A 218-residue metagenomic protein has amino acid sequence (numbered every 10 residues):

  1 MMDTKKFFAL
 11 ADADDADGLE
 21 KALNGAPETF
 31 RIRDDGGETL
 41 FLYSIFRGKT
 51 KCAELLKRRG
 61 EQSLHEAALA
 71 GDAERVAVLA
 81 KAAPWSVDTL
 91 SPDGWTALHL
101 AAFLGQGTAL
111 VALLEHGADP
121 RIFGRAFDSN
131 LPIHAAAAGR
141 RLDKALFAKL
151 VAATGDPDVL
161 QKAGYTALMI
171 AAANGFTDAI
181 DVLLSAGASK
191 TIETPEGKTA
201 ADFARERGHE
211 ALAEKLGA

Functional and structural regions predicted by a protein language model:
M2-D35, G71-L90: N-terminal segments that cap or nucleate solenoid repeat domains
M2-F7, I32-T39, G60-E66, L90-T96 (+3 more regions): Ankyrin-repeat boundary/"N-cap" motif
A9-D14, Y43-K49, E66-D72, L100-Q106 (+3 more regions): Ankyrin repeat A-helix N-terminal signature
G18, K51-C52, R75, T108-A109 (+3 more regions): Conserved ankyrin/ankyrin-like repeat signature
L23-E28, E54-E61, V78-W85, V111-D119 (+3 more regions): Ankyrin repeat domain, specifically the short helix-to-loop turn at the C-terminus of the second helix of each repeat
G37-L56, K190-A218: Leucine-rich solenoid repeat scaffolds
A126, N130-A152, D156-V159: Alpha-helical adaptor scaffolds
D158-F203: Ankyrin-repeat and related helical/solenoid repeat scaffolds used for protein-protein interactions
